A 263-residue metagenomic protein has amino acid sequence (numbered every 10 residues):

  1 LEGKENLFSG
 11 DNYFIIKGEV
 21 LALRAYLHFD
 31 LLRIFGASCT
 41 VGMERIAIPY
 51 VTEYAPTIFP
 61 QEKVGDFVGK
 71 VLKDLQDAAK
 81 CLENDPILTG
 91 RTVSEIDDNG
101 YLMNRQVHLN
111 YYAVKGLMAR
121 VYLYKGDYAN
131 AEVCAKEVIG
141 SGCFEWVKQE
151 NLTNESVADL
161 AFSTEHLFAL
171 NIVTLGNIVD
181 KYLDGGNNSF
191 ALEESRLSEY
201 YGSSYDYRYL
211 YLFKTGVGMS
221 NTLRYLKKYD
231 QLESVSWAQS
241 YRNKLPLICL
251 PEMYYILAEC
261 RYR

Functional and structural regions predicted by a protein language model:
L1-A22, F29-P251: Structured, solvent-exposed acidic/aromatic patches
S240, R261-R263: C-terminal soluble interaction/assembly domains
A258: Active-site-proximal region of nucleotide-activated glycan assembly enzymes, centered on histidine/acidic-rich loops
